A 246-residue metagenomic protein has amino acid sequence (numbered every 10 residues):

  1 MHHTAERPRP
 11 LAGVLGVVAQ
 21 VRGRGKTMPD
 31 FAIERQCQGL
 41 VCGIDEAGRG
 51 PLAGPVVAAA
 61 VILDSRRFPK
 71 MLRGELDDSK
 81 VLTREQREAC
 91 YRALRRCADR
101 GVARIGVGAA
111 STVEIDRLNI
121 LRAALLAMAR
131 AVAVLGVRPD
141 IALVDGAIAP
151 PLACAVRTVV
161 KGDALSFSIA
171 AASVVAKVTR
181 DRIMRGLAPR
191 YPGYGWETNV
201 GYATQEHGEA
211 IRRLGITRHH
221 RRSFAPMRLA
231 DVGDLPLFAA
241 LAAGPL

Functional and structural regions predicted by a protein language model:
H2-L246: RNase H-like, Mg2+-dependent phosphodiesterase core, and more generally RNA phosphate-backbone-engaging helix-loop
